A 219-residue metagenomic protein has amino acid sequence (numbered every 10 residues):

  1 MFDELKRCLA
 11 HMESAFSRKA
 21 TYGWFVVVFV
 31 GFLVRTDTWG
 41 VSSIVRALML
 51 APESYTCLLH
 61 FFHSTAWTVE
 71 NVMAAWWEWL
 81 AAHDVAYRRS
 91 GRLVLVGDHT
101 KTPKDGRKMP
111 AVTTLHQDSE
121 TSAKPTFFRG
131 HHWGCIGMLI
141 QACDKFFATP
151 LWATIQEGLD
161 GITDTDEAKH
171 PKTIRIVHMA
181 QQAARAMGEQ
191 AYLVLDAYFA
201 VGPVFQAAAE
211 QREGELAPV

Functional and structural regions predicted by a protein language model:
M1-V219: Conserved, well-structured functional cores that handle cations and Mg-NTP chemistry
